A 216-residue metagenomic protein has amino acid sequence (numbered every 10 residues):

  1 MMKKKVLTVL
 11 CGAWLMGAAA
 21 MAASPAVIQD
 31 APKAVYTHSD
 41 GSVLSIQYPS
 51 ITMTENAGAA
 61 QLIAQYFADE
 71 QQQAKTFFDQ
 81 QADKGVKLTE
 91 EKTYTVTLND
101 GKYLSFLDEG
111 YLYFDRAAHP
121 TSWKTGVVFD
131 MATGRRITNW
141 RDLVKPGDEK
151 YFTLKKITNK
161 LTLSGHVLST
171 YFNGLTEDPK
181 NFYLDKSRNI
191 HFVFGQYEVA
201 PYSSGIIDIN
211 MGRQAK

Functional and structural regions predicted by a protein language model:
M1-L10: Bacterial N-terminal signal peptides that target proteins for export
L10-A18: Bacterial N-terminal signal peptides
A22-K216: Compositionally biased intrinsically disordered regions enriched in Thr/Gly
